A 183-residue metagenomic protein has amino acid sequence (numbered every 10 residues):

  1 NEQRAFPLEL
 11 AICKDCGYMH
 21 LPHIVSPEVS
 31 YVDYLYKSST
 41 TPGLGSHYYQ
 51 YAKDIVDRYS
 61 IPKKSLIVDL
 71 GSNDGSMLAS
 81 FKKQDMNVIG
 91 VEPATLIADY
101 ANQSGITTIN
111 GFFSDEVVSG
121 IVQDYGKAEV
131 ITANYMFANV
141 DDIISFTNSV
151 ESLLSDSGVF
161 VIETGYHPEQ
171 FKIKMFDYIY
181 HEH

Functional and structural regions predicted by a protein language model:
N1-G43: N-terminal juxtadomain amphipathic helix that follows a signal peptide/anchor or precedes a small N-terminal auxiliary
K63-N73: Conserved class I S-adenosyl-L-methionine
D74-D85: Conserved SAM-binding loop of SAM-dependent methyltransferases across substrates and taxa, primarily the Class I
A94-L96: Conserved SAM/SAH-binding beta-strand->alpha-helix loop
G105-G120: Conserved SAM-binding strand-loop segment of SAM-dependent methyltransferases
E129-T132: A conserved beta-strand element that flanks and buttresses the S-adenosyl-L-methionine
I144-V161: A short glycine-rich, Lys/Arg-flanked "PGG" loop and its adjoining helix->strand segment in the class I
I162-H183: Short, glycine-/aromatic-enriched active-site segment of Class I SAM-dependent methyltransferases
